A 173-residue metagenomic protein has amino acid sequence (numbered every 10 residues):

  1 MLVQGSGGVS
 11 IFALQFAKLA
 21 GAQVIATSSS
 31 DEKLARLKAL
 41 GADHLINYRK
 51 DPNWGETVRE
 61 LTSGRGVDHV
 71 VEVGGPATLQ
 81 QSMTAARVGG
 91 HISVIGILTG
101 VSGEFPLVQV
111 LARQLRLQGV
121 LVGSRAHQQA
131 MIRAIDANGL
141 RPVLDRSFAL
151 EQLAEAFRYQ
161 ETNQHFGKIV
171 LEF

Functional and structural regions predicted by a protein language model:
M1-D51: Mid-domain Rossmann-like dinucleotide-binding core that forms the NAD(H)/NADP(H) cofactor-binding site
S29-R36, V101-L107, Q128: Short, glycine/polar-rich helix-capping loops at beta-to-alpha or helix-loop-helix junctions that flank or form
A42, G66-V67, L153: Local beta-strand N-terminus motif with an aromatic residue
P52-G64: Short amphipathic alpha-helix with an adjacent loop that forms part of the alpha/beta core around
R65-V71, G90: Short SAM/SAH-binding signature in class I
Q80, R125-F173: C-terminal hydrophobic helical "lid"/dimerization subdomain of Rossmann-like NAD(P)H-dependent oxidoreductases
T84-A86: Conserved helix-to-beta-strand junction in the class I
V88-I95, E104-R146: Rossmann-fold dehydrogenase core element
